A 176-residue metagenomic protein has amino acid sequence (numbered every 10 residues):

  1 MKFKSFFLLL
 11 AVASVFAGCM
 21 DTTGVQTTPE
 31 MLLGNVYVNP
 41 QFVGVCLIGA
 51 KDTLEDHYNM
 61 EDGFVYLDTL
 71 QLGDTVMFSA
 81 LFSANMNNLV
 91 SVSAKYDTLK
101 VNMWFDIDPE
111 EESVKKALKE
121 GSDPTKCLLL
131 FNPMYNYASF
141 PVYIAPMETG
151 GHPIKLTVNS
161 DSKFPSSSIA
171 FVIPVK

Functional and structural regions predicted by a protein language model:
M1-T22: Sec-dependent bacterial lipoprotein signal peptides
F16-V43: Bacterial Sec-dependent N-terminal signal peptides
D62-L70: Short beta-strand segments of immunoglobulin-like
D74-M86, V142: Aromatic/hydrophobic beta-strand junction motif of beta-rich domains
V76, G150-I154: Exposed beta-strand face motif in extracellular beta-rich ectodomains
L118-P141: Aromatic sugar-binding surface patches on proteins that engage polysaccharides or sugar-phosphate polymers
M134, I144-G150: Surface-exposed, short loops/turns at beta-strand junctions within beta-sandwich domains
P165-K176: C-terminal edge beta-strand
